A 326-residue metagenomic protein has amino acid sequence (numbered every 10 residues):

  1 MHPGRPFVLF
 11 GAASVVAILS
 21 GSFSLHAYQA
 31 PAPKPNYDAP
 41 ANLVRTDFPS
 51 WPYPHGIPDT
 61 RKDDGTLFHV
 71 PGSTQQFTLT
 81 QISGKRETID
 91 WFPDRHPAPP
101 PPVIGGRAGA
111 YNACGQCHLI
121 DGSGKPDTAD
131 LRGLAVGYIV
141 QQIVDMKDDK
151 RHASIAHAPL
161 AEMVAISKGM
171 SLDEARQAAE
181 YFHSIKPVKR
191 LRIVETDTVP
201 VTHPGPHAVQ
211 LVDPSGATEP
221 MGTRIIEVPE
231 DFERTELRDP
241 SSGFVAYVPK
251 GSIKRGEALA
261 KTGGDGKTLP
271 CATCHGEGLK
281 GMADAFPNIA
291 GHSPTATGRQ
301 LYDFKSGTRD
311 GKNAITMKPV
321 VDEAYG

Functional and structural regions predicted by a protein language model:
M1-L9: N-terminal secretory signal peptides that target proteins for export/translocation
F10-S22: Bacterial N-terminal signal peptides
F23-A27: Sec/Tat signal peptide C-region and signal peptidase I cleavage site
Y28-N112, I120, S154-P270, E277 (+1 more regions): Flexible coil segments in periplasmic/lumen-exposed cytochrome c-class electron-transfer proteins
G115, R132, A272: Cys/His/Pro-rich metal-binding microdomains
K125-L131, A283-N288: Short cysteine/histidine-rich zinc-coordinating motifs and their immediately flanking basic loops
R132-L160, L191-I193, A290-I315: Extended intrinsically disordered, low-complexity coil regions enriched in Ser, Thr, Gly, Ala and often Pro
